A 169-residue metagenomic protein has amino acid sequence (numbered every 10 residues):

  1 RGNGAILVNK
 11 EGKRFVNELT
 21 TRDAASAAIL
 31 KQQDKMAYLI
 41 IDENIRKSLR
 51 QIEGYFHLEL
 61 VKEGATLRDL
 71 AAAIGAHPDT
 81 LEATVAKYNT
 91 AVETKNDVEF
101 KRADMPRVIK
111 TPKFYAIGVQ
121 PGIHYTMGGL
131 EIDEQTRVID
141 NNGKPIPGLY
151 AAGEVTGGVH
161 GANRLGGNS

Functional and structural regions predicted by a protein language model:
R1-T80: An anion/pyrophosphate-binding glycine-rich loop and adjacent beta-alpha core in soluble alpha-beta enzymes
N3, N9, N17, N44 (+5 more regions): Detector for Asparagine
R14-K35, D140, P145-A162, G167: Gly/Pro-rich active-site capping loops and adjacent beta-alpha segments that organize cofactor/substrate pockets
G54-L58, R164-S169: Short glycine-enriched, charge-decorated loop/helix-capping segments at active-site entrances that position
T80-V159, N163: A glycine-rich dinucleotide-binding beta-alpha-beta segment and adjacent secondary-structure elements that constitute
